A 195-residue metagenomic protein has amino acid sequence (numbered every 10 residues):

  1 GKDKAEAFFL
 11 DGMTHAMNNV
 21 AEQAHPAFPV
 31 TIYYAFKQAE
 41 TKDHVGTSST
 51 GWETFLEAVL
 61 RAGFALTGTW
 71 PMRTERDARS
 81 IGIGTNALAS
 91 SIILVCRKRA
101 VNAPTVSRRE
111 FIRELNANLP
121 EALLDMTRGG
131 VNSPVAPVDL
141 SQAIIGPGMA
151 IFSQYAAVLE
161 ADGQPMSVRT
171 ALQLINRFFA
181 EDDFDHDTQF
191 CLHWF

Functional and structural regions predicted by a protein language model:
G1-F195: S-adenosyl-L-methionine-dependent nucleic acid methyltransferase catalytic domains
